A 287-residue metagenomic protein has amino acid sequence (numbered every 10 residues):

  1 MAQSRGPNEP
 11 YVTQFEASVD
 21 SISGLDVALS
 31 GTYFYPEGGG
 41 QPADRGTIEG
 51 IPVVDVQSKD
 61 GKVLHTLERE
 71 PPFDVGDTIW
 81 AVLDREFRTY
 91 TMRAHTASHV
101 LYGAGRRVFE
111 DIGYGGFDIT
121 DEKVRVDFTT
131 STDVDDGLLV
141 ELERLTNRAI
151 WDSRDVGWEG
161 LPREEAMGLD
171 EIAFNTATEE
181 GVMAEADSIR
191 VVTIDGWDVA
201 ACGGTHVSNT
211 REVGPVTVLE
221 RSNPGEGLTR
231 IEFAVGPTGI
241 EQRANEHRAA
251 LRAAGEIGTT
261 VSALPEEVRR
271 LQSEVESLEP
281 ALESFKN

Functional and structural regions predicted by a protein language model:
M1-N287: A glycine- and charged-residue-rich anion-binding loop/surface
